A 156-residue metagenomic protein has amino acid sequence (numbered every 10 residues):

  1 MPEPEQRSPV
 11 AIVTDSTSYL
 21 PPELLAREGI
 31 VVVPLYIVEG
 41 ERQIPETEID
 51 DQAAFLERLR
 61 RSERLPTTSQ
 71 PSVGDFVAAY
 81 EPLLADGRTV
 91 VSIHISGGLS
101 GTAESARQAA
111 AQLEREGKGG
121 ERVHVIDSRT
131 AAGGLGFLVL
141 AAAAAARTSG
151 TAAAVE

Functional and structural regions predicted by a protein language model:
P2-P4: Active-site pocket-lining segments that scaffold enzyme catalytic pockets across diverse folds
V10-V77: N-terminal glycine-rich anion-binding loop in soluble enzyme alpha/beta folds
T14, S92-S96, I126-D127: Short beta-strand segments
P22, E41, F76, L99-A103 (+1 more regions): Short active-site-adjacent helix-start/loop capping segments
T47, R64, T68-S72, H94 (+5 more regions): Catalytic cores of large soluble enzymes that bind and process phosphate-bearing ligands
D75-L113: N-terminal glycine-rich phosphate/adenylate-binding segment common to multiple enzyme folds
D86, T102-E156: Active-site histidine-anchored catalytic micro-motif
